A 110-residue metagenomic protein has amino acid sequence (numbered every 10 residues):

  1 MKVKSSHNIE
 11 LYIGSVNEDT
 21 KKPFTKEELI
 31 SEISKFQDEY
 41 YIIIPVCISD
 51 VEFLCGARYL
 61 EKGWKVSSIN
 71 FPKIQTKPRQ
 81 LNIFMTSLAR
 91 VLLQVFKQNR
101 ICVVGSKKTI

Functional and structural regions predicted by a protein language model:
M1, E52-L54, L88-A89: Short secondary-structure capping micro-motifs at structural edges
M1-K26: Short, extreme N-terminal segment that most often corresponds to the first beta-strand
S5, E27-S31, K73-I74: Short linear motifs embedded in intrinsically disordered, proline/glycine-rich low-complexity segments
I9-L11, W64, I101: Hydrophobic beta-strand segments of well-ordered beta-sheets in folded domains
E18-V51: Short, well-structured hydrophobic secondary-structure segments
D38-P78: Short, intrinsically disordered low-complexity segments
S68-I110: Short, compact, well-ordered microdomains
